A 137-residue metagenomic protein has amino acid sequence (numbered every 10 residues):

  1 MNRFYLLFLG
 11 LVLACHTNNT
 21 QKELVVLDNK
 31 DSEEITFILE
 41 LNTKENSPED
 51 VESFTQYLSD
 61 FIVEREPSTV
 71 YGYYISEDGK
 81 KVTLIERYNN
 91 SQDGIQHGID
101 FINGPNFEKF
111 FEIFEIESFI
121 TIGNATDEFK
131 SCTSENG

Functional and structural regions predicted by a protein language model:
F4-V12: Sec-dependent N-terminal signal peptides
C15-V82, N89-I99, I113-G137: Short S/T/G/P-rich N-terminal loop/turn motif that feeds into the first structured element of a domain
I85-E86, K109: A short gly/proline-enriched turn/hairpin at secondary-structure junctions
P105-F111: Extracytoplasmic
